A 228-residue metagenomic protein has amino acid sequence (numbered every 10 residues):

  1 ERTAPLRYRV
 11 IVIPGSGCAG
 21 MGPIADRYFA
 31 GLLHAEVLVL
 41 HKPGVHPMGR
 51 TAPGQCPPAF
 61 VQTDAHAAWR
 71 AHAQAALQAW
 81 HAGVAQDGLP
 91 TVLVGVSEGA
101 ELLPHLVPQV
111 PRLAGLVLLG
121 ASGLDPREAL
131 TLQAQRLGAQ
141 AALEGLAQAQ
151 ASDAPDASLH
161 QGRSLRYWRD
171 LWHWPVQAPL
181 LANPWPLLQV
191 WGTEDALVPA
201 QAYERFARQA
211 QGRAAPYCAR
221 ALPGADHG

Functional and structural regions predicted by a protein language model:
A4-L33: Short, surface-exposed "cap/lid" segments of acyl-processing enzymes
A25-D26, W185, V198-A210: Short alpha-helix in the alpha/beta-hydrolase fold that links the catalytic acid
A30-C56: Conserved alpha/beta-hydrolase
P58-G83: Alpha/beta-hydrolase active-site loop
V94-G99, L103: Gly/Ala-rich beta-loop-alpha elbow adjacent to hydrolase catalytic centers
P111-H160: Hydrolase active-site cap/lid region
N183, Q189-W191, D195: Short beta-strand/loop motif that positions the catalytic acidic residue of the alpha/beta-hydrolase fold
Q211-G228: Catalytic histidine neighborhood in serine/cysteine hydrolases with alpha/beta-hydrolase-type architecture
